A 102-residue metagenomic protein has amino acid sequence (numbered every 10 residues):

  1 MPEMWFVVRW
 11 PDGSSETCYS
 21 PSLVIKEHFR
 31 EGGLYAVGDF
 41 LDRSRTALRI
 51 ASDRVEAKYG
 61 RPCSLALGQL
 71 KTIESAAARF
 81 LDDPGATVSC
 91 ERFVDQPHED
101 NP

Functional and structural regions predicted by a protein language model:
M1-P102: Motif-centric detector for short Cys/His coordination patterns
